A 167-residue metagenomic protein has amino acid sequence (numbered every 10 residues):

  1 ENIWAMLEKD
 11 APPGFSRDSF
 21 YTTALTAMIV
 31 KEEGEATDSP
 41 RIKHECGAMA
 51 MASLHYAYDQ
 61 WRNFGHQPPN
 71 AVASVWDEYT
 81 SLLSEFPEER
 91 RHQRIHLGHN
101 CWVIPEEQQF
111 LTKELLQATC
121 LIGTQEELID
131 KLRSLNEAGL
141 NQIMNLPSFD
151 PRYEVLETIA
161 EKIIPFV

Functional and structural regions predicted by a protein language model:
N2-D10, R152-V167: C-terminal helical cap(s) of enzyme catalytic domains, especially alpha/beta-barrels
N2-S134: An alpha-helical appendage that flanks or caps ligand/catalytic pockets
K31-E32, D150-E154: Flexible loop/turn segments at secondary-structure boundaries
D38, L135, I159, I163: Conserved, mostly hydrophobic/aromatic
A138-G139: Structural motif
P147: Short secondary-structure boundary segments
